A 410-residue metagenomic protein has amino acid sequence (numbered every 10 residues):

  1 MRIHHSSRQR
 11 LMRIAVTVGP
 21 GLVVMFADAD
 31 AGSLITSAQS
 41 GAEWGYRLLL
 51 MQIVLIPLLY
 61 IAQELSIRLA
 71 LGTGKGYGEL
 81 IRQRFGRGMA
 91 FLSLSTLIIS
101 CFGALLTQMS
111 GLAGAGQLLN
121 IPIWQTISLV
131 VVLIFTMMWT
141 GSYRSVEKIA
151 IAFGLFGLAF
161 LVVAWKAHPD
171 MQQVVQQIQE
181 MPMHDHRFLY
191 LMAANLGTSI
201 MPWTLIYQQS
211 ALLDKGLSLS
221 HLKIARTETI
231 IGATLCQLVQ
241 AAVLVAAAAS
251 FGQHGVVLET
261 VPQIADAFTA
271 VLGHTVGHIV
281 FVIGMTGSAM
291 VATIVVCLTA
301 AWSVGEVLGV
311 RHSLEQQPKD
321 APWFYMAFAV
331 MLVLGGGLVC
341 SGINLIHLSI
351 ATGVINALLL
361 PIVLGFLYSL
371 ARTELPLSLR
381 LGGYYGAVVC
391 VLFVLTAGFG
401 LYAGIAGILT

Functional and structural regions predicted by a protein language model:
R2-I3, T36-Q39, E64-M89, H254-L272 (+3 more regions): Flexible loop linkers connecting adjacent transmembrane helices in multi-pass alpha-helical membrane transporters
V24, M51-R84, L92-G103, V295: Juxtamembrane transmembrane-helix boundary signature
L58-G72, L213, T234-Q263: Extracellular/periplasmic helix-exit of transmembrane alpha-helices
G72, A90-I123, I127, V131 (+3 more regions): Hydrophobic transmembrane alpha-helices that form the core helical bundles of multi-pass secondary transporters
R87-G88, W124-I127, I231, L235 (+2 more regions): Loop-to-transmembrane helix boundary motifs in multi-pass membrane proteins
L94, L118-W139, F156-L161, K319-G335 (+2 more regions): Transmembrane alpha-helical segments of multi-pass small-molecule transport proteins
G154-E180, L189-Q209, F366-L375, G400-T410: Hydrophobic alpha-helical segments and their helix-loop junctions in multi-pass secondary transporters
H312-M326, I350-G400, G404: C-terminal membrane-solvent junction of multi-pass transporters and transport-like membrane proteins
